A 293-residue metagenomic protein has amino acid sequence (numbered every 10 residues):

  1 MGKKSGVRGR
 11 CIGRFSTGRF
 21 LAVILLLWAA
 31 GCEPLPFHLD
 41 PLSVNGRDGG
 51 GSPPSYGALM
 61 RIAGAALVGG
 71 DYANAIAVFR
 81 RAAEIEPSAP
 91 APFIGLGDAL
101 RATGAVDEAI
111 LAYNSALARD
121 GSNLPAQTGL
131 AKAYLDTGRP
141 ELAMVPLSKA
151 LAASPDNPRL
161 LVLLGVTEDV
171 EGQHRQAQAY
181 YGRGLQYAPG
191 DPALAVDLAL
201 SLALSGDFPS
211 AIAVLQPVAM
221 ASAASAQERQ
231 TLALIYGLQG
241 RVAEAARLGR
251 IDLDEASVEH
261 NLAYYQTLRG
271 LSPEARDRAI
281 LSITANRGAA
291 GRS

Functional and structural regions predicted by a protein language model:
W28-P54: Bacterial Sec signal peptide processing site at the extreme N-terminus
F37-L42, S222, E228, L232-S293: Terminal, low-structured helical/coil segments at or just beyond the last alpha-helical repeat
S52-A91, G95-A102, D136: Alpha-helical segment of the N-proximal tetratricopeptide repeat
S55-Y56, P90-A91, L124-P125, P140 (+3 more regions): Helix-start (N-cap) detector for alpha-helical repeat units in TPR-like alpha-solenoids, especially tetratricopeptide
G69-A77, A102-S115, T137-K149, E171-R183 (+2 more regions): Structural signature of tandem alpha-helical TPR/SEL1-like repeats, specifically the intra-repeat loop/turn
I85, R119-D120, A153, Y187-A188 (+2 more regions): Structural marker of alpha-solenoid helical repeat scaffolds
G95, G129, L163, D197-L198 (+1 more regions): Canonical tetratricopeptide repeat
